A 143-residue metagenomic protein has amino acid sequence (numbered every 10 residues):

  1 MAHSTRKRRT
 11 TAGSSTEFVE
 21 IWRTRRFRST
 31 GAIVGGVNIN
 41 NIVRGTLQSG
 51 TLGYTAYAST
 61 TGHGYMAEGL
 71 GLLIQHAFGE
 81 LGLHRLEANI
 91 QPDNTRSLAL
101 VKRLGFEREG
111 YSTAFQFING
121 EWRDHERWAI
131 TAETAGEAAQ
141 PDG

Functional and structural regions predicted by a protein language model:
M1-S59, E121-G143: GNAT-family acyltransferases
I21, G53, G64, A88 (+1 more regions): Glycine-centered small-residue hotspots that permit tight backbone geometry or close packing
Y54-A56, G62-G79, T95-R103: Conserved acetyl-CoA-binding loop-helix of GNAT-fold acetyltransferases
G79-N89: Conserved GNAT acetyl-CoA-binding A-motif
E87-N89, E107-D124: Conserved catalytic-core motifs of GNAT/GCN5-like acyltransferases
L104-G105, R127: Short, hinge-like loop/turn segments at secondary-structure boundaries
